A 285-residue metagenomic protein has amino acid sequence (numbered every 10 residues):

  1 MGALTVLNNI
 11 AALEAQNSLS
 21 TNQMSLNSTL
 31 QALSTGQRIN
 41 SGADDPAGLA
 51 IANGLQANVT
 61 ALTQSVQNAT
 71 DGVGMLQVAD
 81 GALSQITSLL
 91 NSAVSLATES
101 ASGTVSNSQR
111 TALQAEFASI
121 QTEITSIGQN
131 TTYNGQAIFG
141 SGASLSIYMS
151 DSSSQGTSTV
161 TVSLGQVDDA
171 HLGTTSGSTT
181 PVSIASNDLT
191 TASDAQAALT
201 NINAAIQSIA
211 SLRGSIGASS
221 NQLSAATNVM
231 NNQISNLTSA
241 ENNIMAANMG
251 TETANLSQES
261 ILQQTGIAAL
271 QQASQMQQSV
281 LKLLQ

Functional and structural regions predicted by a protein language model:
M1-Q285: Primary detection of the long, small/polar-rich alpha-helical "axial" segments characteristic of bacterial flagellar
